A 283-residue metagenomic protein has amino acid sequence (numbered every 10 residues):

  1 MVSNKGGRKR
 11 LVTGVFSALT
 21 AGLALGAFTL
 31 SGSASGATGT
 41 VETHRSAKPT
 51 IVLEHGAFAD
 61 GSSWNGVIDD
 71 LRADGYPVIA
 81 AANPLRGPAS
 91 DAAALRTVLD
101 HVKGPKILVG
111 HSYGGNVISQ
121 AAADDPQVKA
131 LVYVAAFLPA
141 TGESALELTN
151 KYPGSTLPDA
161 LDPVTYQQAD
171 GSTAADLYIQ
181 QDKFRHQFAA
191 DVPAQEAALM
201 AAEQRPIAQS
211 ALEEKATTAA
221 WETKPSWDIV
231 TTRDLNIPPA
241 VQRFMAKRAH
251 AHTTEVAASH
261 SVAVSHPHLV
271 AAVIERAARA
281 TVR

Functional and structural regions predicted by a protein language model:
L25-R45: C-terminal region of N-terminal signal peptides and the immediate post-cleavage residues of exported proteins
T43-G104: Active-site catalytic motif of lipid deacylating hydrolases and related acyltransferases
G56-A59, S112-Y113, F137: Active-site glycine-rich loops that stabilize anionic/oxyanionic intermediates across multiple enzyme folds
V109-G114, I118: Gly/Ala-rich beta-loop-alpha elbow adjacent to hydrolase catalytic centers
Q127-V128, Y133-D170, A208: Flexible "cap/lid" loop of the alpha/beta hydrolase fold
A202-P267: Conserved serine/cysteine hydrolase catalytic core
V264-A280: Post-His helix in hydrolase/transferase enzymes
